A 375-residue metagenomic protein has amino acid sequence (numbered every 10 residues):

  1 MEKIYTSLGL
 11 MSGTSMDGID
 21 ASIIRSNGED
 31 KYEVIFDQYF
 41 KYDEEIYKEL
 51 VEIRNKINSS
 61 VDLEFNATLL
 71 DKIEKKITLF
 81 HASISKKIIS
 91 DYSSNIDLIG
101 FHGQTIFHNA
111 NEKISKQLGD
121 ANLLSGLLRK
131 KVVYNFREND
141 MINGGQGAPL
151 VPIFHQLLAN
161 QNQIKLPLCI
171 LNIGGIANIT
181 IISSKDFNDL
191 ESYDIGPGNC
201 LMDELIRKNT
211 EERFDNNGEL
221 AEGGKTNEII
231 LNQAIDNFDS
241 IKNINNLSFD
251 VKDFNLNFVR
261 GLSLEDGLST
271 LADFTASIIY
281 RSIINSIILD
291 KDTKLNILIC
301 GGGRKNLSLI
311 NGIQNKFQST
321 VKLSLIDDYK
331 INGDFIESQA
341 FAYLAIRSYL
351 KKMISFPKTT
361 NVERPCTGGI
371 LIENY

Functional and structural regions predicted by a protein language model:
S7-M11, I96-G100, L168-N172, S192: Short glycine-aspartate micro-motif
S12, M16-D17, D273, S324-Y375: Glycine-rich phosphate-binding/hydrolytic loop that grips phosphoryl groups
I19-S26, V34-E52, L127, V133-Q161 (+1 more regions): Glycine-rich phosphate-binding loop plus the immediately following alpha-helix
R25-S83, S90: Glycine-rich nucleotide/cofactor/substrate-binding loop typically near the N-terminus or early in the first domain
V61-A121: Short beta-strand-loop/turn "lid" adjacent to the catalytic site in phosphate-handling enzymes
S94-G103, K291-G303: Short glycine-rich phosphate-binding loop at a beta-alpha junction
N95-I153: Glycine-rich phosphate-binding loop and adjoining helix at the ATP-binding site of ATP-dependent phosphoryl-transfer
E212-N296, N306-N315: A contiguous, well-structured pocket-lining segment that forms one wall/lid of small-molecule binding clefts in soluble
